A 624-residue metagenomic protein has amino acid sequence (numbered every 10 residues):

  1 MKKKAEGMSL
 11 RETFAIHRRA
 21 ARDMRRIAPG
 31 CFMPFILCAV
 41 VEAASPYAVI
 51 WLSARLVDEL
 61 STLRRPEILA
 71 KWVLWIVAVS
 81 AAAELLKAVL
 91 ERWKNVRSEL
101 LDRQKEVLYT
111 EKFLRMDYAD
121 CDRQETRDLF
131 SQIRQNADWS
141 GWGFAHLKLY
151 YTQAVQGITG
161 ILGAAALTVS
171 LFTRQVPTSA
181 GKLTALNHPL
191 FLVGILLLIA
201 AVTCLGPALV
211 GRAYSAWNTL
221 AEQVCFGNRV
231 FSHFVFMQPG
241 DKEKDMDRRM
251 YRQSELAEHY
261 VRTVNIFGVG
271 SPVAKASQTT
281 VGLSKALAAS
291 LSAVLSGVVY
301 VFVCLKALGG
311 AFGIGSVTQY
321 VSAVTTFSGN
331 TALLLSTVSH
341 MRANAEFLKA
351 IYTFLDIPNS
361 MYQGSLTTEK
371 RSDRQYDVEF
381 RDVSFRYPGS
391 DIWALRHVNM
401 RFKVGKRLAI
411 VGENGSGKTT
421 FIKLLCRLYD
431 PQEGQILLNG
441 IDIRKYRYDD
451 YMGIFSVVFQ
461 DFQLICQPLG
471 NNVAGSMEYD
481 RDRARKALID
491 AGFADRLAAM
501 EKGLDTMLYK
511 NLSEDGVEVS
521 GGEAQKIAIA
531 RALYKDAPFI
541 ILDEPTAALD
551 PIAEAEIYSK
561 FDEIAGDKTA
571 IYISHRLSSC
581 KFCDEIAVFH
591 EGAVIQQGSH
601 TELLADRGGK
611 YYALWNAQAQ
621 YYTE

Functional and structural regions predicted by a protein language model:
M1-P46, P66-W72, L90-K94, R123-L162 (+6 more regions): Membrane-integrated ABC transporters
M1-R18, E99-A145, V224-V273, A345-P358 (+2 more regions): Extended non-transmembrane interhelical loops and adjacent amphipathic helices of multipass membrane proteins
F32-V89, G157-Y214, V298, L305-I314 (+2 more regions): Transmembrane helix-loop-helix hairpins at lipid-water interfaces of multipass membrane proteins, especially the type-1
R249-S254, Y352-K406, K486, E563-G566: Primarily ABC-family ATPase nucleotide-binding module
V299, T318-I357: Cytosolic ends of transmembrane helices, especially the final helix of ABC transmembrane type-1 domains
C426: Helix-to-loop junction immediately C-terminal to a conserved catalytic motif
L437, A494-I527, D536, Y621-E624: ABC-fold ATPase nucleotide-binding domain signature/coupling loops
K502-G503, S559, R576-E624: C-terminal portion of ABC ATPase nucleotide-binding domains
